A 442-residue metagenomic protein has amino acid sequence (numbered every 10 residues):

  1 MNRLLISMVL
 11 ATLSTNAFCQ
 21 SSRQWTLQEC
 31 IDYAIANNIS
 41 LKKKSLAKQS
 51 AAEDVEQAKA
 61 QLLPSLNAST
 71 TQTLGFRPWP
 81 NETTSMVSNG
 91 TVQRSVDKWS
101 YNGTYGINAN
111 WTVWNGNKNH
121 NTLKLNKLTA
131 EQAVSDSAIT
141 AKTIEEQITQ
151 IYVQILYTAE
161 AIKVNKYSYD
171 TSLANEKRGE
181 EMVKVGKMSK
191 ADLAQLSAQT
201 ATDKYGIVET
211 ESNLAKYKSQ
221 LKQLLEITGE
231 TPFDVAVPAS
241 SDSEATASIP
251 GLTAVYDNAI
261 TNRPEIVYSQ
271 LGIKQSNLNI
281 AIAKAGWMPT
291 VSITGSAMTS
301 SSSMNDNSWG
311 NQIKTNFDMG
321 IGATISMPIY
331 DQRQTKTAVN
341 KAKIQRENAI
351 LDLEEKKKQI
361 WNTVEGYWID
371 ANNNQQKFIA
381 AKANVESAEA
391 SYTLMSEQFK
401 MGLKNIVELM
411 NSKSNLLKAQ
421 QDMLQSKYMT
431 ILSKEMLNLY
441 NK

Functional and structural regions predicted by a protein language model:
M1-L27, N38, K442: Bacterial Sec-dependent N-terminal signal peptides
C19-N67, T71, R77-P78, G229 (+1 more regions): Bacterial Sec-pathway N-terminal export signals of envelope proteins
S21-R23, S69-W111, P238-A247, A281 (+1 more regions): Small/polar, glycine/serine/threonine/aspartate-rich low-complexity segments that form flexible
E29, E53, T143-N258, D370 (+1 more regions): Periplasmic alpha-helical coiled-coil/stalk elements that build and connect Gram-negative outer-membrane
K42-L46, K59-A60, W99, V113-A141 (+5 more regions): Sec/SRP-type N-terminal targeting helices
A60, T202-I227, A383-K442: Short segments within alpha-helical structural elements
K127, K190-A201, N340, I406-S414: Short, charged, amphipathic alpha-helical segments
